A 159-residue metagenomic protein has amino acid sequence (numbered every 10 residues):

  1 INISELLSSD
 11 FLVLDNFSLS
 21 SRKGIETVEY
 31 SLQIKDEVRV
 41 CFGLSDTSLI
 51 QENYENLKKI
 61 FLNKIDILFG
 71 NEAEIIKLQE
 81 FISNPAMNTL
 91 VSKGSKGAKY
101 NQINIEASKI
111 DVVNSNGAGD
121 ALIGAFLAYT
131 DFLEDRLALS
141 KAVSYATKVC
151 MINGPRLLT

Functional and structural regions predicted by a protein language model:
I1-I103, L158: Ribokinase/PfkB-type carbohydrate-kinase core domain
S108-T159: Conserved post-catalytic alpha-helical subdomain immediately downstream of the catalytic base and nucleotide-binding
